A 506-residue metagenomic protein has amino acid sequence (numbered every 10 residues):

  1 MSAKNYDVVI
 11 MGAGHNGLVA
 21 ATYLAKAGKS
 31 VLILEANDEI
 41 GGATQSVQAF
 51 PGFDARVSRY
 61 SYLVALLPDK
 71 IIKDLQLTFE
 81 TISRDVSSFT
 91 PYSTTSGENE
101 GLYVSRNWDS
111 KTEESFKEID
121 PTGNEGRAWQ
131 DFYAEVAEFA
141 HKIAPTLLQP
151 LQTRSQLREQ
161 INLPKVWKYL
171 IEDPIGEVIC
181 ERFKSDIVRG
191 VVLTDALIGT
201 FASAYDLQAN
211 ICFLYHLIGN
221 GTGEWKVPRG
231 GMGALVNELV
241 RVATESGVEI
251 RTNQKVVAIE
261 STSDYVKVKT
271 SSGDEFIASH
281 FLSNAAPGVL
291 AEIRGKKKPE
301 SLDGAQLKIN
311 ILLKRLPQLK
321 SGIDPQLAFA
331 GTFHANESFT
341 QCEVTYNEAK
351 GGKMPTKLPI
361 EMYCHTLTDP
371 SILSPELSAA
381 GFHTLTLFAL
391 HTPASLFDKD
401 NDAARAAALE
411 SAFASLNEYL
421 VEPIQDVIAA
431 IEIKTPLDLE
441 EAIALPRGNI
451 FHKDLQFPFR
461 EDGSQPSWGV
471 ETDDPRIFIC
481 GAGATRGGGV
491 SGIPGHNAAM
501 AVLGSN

Functional and structural regions predicted by a protein language model:
A3-K142, D303: N-terminal glycine-rich phosphate/pyrophosphate-binding loop and immediately adjacent elements
E98-L207: Rossmann-like flavin
P164-I175, G219-R241, D400-A408: Short beta-strand to alpha-helix junction loop
S185, R189-A202, P355-Y363, E422-T485: A glycine-rich dinucleotide-binding beta-alpha-beta segment and adjacent secondary-structure elements that constitute
Y215-Y265: Helical element adjacent to the flavin cofactor pocket in flavoenzyme catalytic cores
K255-L377: Mid-domain catalytic core of redox enzymes that form a hydrophobic substrate pocket/lid adjacent to a catalytic redox
E361-L455: FAD-dependent oxidoreductase catalytic-site/capping-region signature
A482-L503: A conserved FAD-binding loop/helix module that cradles the flavin
